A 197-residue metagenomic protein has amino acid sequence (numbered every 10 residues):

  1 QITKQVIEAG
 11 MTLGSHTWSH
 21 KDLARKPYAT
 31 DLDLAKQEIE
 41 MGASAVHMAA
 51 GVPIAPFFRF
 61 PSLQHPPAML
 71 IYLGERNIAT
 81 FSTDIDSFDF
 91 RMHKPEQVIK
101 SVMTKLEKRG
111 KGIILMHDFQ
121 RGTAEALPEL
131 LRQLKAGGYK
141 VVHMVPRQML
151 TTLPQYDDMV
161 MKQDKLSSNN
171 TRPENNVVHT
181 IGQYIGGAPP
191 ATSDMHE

Functional and structural regions predicted by a protein language model:
Q1-V98, M103-L115, E197: Metal-dependent polysaccharide deacetylase catalytic core of the NodB/CE4 family, i.e., the active-site-bearing domain
D118: Bacterial c-di-GMP phosphodiesterase catalytic domain signature
G122-H196: C-terminal domain-boundary segment and adjacent tail
